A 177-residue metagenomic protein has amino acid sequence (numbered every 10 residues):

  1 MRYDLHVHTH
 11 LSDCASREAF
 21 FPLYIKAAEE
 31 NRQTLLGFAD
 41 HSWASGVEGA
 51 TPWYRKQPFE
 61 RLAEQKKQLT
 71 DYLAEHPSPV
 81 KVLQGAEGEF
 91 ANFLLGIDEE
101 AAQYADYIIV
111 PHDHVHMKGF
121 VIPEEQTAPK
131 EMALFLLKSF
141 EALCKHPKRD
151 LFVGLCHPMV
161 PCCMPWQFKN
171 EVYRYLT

Functional and structural regions predicted by a protein language model:
M1-N92, E100-A102, W166-T177: An N-terminally biased module of ancient metal coordination in phosphate/nucleic-acid-related enzymes
L11-A15, E100-T177: Domain-core and long-helix interface of multi-subunit machines
